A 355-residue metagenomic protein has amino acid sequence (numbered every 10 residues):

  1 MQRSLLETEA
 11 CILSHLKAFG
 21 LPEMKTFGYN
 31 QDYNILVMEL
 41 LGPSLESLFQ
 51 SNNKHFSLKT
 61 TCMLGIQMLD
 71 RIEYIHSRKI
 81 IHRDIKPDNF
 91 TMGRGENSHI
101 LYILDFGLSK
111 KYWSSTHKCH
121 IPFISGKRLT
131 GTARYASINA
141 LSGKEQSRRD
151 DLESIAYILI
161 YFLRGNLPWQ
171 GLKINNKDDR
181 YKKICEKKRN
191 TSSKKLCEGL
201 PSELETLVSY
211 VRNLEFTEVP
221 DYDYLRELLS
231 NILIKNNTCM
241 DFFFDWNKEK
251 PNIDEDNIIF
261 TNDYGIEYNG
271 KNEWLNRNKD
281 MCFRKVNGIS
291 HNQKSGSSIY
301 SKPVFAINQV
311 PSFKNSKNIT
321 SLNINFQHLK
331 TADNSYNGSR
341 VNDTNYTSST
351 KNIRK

Functional and structural regions predicted by a protein language model:
M1-F19: The N-lobe alphaC helix and its flanking beta3-alphaC-beta4 segment of protein kinase-like domains, centered on
E23-N34: Short beta-strand micro-motifs within the conserved protein kinase catalytic domain, predominantly in the N-lobe
L41-S51: Structural motif in protein kinase domains
L64-G65: Activation segment signature within eukaryotic-like protein kinase domains
H76-R94: Catalytic-loop of the protein kinase fold
G93-T130: Activation segment/activation loop of eukaryotic-type protein kinase catalytic domains
I138-E198: Conserved C-lobe activation region of Hanks-type protein kinase-like domains
I234-K355: Extended, low-complexity, intrinsically disordered C-terminal regulatory tails of eukaryotic serine/threonine kinases
